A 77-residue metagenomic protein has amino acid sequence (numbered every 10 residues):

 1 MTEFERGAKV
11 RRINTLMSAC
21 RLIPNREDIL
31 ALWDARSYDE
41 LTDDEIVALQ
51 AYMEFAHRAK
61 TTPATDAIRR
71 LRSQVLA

Functional and structural regions predicted by a protein language model:
M1-A77: Interfaces that engage single-stranded nucleic acids at replication/repair/recombination sites
